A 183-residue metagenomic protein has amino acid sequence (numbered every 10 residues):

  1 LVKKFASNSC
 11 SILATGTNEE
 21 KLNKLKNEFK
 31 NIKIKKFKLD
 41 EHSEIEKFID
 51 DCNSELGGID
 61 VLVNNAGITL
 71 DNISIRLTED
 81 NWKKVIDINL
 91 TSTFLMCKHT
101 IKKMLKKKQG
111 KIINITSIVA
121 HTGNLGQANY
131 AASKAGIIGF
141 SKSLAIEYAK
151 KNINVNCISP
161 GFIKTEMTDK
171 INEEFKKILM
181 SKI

Functional and structural regions predicted by a protein language model:
L1-I12: Canonical Rossmann dinucleotide-binding motif of NAD(H)/NADP(H)-dependent dehydrogenases/reductases, specifically
F37-K47, E79: The beta1-alpha1 cofactor-binding region of Rossmann-like NAD(H)/NADP(H)-dependent oxidoreductases
I73-S74, T78-I86, T168, K176-L179: Substrate-binding pocket helix/loop in short-chain dehydrogenase/reductase
I75, T122-A128, K150-K151: Active-site loop immediately N-terminal to the catalytic Tyr-X3-Lys motif of short-chain dehydrogenase/reductase
C97, S133, S141: Active-site helix of classical SDR
K102, I146-K150: Alpha-helical segment proximal to the catalytic Tyr-Lys
S117: Residue(s) in the substrate-gating loop at a strand-loop-helix junction that position the organic substrate next
